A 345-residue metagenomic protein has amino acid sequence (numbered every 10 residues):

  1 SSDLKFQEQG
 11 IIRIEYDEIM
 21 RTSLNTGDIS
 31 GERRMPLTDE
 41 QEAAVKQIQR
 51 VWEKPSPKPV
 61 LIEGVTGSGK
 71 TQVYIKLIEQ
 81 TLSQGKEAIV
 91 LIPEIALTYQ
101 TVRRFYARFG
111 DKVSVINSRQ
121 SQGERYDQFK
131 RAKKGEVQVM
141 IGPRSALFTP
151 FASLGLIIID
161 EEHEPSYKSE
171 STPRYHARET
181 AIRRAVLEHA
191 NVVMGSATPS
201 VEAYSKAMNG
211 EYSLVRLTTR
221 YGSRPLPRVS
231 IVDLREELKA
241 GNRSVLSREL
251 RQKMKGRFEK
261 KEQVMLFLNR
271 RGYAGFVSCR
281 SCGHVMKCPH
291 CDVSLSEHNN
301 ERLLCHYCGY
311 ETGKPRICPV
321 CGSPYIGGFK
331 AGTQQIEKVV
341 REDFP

Functional and structural regions predicted by a protein language model:
Q7-M20: A short, conserved structural fragment
I12-E15, D28, R108: Transmembrane helix-loop junctions and nearby membrane-interface residues
M20-M35: Conserved adenine-nucleotide phosphate-binding loops and their immediately adjacent elements
E32-T38, E42, K46, K54-P345: Inter-lobe coupling/hinge segments of SF2-like helicase ATPases
Q49: Short, locally clustered residues in the helix-turn-helix/winged-helix DNA-binding domain
